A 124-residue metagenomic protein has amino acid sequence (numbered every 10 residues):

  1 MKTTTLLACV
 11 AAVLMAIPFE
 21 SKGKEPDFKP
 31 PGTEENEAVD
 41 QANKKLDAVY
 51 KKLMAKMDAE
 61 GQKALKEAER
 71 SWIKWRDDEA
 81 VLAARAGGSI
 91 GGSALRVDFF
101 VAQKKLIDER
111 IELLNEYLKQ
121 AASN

Functional and structural regions predicted by a protein language model:
M1-A8: Bacterial N-terminal signal peptides that target proteins for export
T4, I17-N124: N-terminal alpha-helical modules
A8-A16: Bacterial N-terminal signal peptides
